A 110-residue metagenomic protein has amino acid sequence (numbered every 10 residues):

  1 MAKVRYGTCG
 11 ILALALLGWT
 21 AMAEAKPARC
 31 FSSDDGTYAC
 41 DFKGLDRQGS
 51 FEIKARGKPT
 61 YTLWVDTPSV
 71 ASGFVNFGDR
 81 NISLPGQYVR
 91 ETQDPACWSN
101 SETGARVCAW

Functional and structural regions predicted by a protein language model:
M1-G10: Bacterial N-terminal signal peptides that target proteins for export
L12-L17: Hydrophobic alpha-helical targeting segments used for export or membrane insertion
G18-M22: N-terminal signal peptide c-region/cleavage motif recognized by signal peptidases
E24-W110: Cysteine-centric segments in proteins
